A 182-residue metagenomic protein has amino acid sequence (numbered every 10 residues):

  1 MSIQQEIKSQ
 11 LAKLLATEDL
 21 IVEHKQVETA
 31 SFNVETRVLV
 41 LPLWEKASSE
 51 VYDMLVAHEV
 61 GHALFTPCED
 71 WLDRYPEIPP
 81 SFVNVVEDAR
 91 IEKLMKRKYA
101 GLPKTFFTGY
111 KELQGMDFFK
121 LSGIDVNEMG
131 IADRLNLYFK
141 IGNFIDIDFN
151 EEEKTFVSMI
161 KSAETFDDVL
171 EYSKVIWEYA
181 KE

Functional and structural regions predicted by a protein language model:
M1-E182: Short, functionally important secondary-structure microenvironments
